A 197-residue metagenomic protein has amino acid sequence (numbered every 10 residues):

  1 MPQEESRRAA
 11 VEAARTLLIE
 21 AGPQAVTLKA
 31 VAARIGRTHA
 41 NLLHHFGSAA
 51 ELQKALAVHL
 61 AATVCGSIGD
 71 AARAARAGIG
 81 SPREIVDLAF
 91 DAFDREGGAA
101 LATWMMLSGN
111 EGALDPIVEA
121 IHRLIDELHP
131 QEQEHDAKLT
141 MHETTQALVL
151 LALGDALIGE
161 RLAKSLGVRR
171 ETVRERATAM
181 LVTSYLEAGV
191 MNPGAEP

Functional and structural regions predicted by a protein language model:
M1-S6: Short, Lys/Arg-enriched anionic-surface-contact patches
A9, A13, L17-E51, A55: Helix-turn-helix
A55, G66-A99, E134, M141 (+1 more regions): Hydrophobic alpha-helical connector segments
V64-I68, M106-Q146: Amphipathic alpha-helical packing segments from all-alpha helical-bundle domains
D87-H122, E160: Amphipathic alpha-helical segments used for helix-helix packing
R123-Q131, L157-P197: C-terminal peripheral helix-coil segments that are non-catalytic and often amphipathic
L150-L157: Outer-membrane beta-barrel translocator/channel fold
